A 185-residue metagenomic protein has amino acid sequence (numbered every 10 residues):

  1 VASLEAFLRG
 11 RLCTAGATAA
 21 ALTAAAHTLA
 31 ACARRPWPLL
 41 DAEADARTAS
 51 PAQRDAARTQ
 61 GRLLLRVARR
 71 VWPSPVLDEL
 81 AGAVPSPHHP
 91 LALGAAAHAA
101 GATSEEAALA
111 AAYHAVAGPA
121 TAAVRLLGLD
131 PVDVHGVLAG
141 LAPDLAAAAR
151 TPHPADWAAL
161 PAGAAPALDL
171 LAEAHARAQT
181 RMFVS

Functional and structural regions predicted by a protein language model:
V1-R35: Glycine/small-residue-rich interface belts in oligomeric ring/scaffold proteins and their assembly partners
E5-R9, A24, L65, G94 (+1 more regions): Amphipathic alpha-helical segments within well-ordered protein domains
R11-L12, Q53, D169-A172: A generic local secondary-structure boundary/capping motif
A17, P51-R54, R58, P87 (+3 more regions): Electropositive phosphate-/nucleotide-binding environments in soluble metabolic enzymes
A20-A25, C32-G101: Internal, conserved structured core segments that host functional sites
A100-E106, H114, T121: Active-site rim beta-loop-alpha module in soluble metabolic enzymes
A111-S185: C-terminal auxiliary extensions adjacent to catalytic cores
